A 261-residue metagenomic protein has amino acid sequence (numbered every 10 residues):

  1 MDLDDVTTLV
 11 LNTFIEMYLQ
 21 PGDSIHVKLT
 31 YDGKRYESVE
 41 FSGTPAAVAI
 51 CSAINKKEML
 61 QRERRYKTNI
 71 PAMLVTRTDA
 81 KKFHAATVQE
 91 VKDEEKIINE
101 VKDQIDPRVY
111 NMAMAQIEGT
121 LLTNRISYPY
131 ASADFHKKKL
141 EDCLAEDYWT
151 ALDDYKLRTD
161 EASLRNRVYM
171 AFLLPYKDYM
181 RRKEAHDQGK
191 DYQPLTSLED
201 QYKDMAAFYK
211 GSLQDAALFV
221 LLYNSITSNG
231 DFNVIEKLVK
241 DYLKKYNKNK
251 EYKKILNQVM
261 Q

Functional and structural regions predicted by a protein language model:
M1-I105: A non-transmembrane, solvent-exposed segment enriched in polar/low-complexity residues
A85-I98, K138-D147, G189-D200, S228-K237: Helix-turn-helix repeat elements of alpha-solenoid scaffolds
I98-Y110, D160, K203-Y209: Flexible helix-coil transition and linker loops at the boundaries of alpha-helical arrays
N111-L122, K253-M260: TPR/TPR-like alpha-solenoid helical repeat scaffolds
M114-K183: Extended amphipathic alpha-helical segments with heptad-repeat/coiled-coil character used for oligomerization, fusion
G119-L122, I126, L221-G230: Specific register positions within alpha-helical solenoid repeats of the TPR/Sel1-like families, i.e., one
G211-F219: Generic helix N-cap/helix-start motif at coil->alpha-helix transitions
T227-Q261: N-proximal helix/coil linker or "cap" segments that precede and/or mark the start of modular domains
